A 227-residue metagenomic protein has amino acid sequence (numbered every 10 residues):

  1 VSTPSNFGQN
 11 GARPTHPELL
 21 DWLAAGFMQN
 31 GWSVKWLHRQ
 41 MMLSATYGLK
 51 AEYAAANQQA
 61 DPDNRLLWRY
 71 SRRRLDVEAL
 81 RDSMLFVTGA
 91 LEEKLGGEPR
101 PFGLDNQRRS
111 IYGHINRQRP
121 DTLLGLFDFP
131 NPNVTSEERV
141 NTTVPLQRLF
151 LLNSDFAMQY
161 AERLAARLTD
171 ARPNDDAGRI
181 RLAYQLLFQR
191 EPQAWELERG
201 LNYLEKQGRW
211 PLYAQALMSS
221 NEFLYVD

Functional and structural regions predicted by a protein language model:
V1-Q107, P130-R139, L152, M158-R209 (+2 more regions): Primarily short, surface-exposed interaction patches in extracytoplasmic proteins
I115-Q118, T122-Q147: Active-site beta-strand/loop architecture of penicillin-binding DD-peptidases
P120, A157-M158: Intrinsically disordered, low-complexity acidic/polar segments
Y213: Globin-like tetrapyrrole-binding proteins
F223: Terminal recognition/anchoring or ligand-binding modules at protein termini
